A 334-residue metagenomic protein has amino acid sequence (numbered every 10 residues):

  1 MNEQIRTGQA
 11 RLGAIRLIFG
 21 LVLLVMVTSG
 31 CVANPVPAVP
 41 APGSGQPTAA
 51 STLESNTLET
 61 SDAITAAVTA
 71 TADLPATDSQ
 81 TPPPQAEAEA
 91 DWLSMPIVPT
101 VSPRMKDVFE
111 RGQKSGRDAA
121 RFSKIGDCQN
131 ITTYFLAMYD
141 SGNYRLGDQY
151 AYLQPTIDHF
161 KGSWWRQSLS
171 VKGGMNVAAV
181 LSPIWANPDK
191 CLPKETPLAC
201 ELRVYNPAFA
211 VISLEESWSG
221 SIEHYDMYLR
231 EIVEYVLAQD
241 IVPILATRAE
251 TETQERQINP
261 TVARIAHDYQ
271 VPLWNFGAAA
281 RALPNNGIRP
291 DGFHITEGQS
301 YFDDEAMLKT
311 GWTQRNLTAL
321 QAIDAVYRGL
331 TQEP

Functional and structural regions predicted by a protein language model:
M1-E110, K114-R117, Y134, C200-L202: Intrinsically disordered, low-complexity Ser/Thr/Pro-rich tracts
S115-H224, S300-Y301: Conserved SGNH/GDSL esterase-like catalytic core that processes O-acyl groups on lipids and polysaccharides
D118-R121, Y205-V211, L237-I244, Y269-P272: Loop/turn elements at helix/coil->beta-strand transitions in domains of secreted/extracellular proteins
K124, P197, N206-F209, H224-E231 (+4 more regions): Extracytoplasmic/secreted proteins, especially bacterial periplasmic and envelope-associated proteins
I125-C128, I212-S217, A246-E250, N275-A280: Active-site-proximal beta-strand/loop segments in catalytic clefts of secreted hydrolases
T132-Y134, S219-D226, A246, E252-I258 (+1 more regions): Extracytoplasmic/secreted cell-surface and envelope-processing proteins
E215-S217, R230-T261: Active-site segments of SGNH/GDSL-like serine hydrolases that catalyze O-acetyl group transfer/hydrolysis on lipids
E252-P334: Catalytic His-Asp segment of secreted/periplasmic serine-dependent ester chemistry enzymes
